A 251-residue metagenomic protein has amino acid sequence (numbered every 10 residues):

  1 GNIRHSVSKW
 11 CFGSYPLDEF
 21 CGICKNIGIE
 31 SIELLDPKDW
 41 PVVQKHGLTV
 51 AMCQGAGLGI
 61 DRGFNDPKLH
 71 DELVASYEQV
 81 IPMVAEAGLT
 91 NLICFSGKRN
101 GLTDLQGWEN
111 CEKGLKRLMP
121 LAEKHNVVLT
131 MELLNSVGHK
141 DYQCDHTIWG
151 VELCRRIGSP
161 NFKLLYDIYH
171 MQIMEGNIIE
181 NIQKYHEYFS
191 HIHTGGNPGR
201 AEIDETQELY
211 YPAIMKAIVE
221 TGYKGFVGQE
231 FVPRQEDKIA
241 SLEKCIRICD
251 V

Functional and structural regions predicted by a protein language model:
G1-G28, E33, K38, G88-T90 (+2 more regions): Histidine-acidic metal/acid-base catalytic patches
G1-K9, M52-F64, G97-R99: N-terminal small/glycine-rich loop or linker at the start of catalytic domains across soluble metabolic enzymes
K38-L48, L102, L209: Active-site-adjacent beta->alpha loops and helix N-cap segments on the catalytic face of soluble alpha/beta enzymes
K45-D61, C111-H125, I148-S159, Y211-A217 (+1 more regions): Alpha-helix-loop-beta-strand connector modules within alpha/beta enzyme cores
V50-M52, M131, Y166, Q229: Hydrophobic residues in well-ordered beta-strands that form the structural core
G57-I60, K98-G101, N135-V137, N197-R200: A short, flexible beta-alpha/helix-coil linker loop
D66-K163, I173: Active-site acidic/histidine proton-transfer and metal-coordination neighborhood in alpha/beta enzyme cores
